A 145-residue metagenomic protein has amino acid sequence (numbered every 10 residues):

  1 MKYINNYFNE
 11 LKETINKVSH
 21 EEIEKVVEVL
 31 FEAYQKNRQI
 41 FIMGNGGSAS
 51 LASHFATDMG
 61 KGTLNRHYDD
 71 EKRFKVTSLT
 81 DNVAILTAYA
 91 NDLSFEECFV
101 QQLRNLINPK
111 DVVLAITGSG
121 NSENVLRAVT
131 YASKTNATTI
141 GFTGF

Functional and structural regions predicted by a protein language model:
M1-V18: Generic N-terminal amphipathic, Lys/Arg-enriched alpha-helix
I4, I23-V26, A52: Hydrophobic packing residues in well-ordered alpha-helices of helical domains and bundles
N16-H20, A88-L93, T117-G118: Short, flexible loop segments at the rims of nucleotide/cofactor-binding pockets, characterized by
V18-K36: A short, well-structured juxtamembrane/interface segment
K25-V29, C98, Q102, N124: Well-ordered alpha-helical segments embedded in enzymatic catalytic cores
A33-L106: Glycine-rich, small/polar surface segments that engage phosphate groups of diverse ligands
P109-F145: C-terminal binding/interaction regions
